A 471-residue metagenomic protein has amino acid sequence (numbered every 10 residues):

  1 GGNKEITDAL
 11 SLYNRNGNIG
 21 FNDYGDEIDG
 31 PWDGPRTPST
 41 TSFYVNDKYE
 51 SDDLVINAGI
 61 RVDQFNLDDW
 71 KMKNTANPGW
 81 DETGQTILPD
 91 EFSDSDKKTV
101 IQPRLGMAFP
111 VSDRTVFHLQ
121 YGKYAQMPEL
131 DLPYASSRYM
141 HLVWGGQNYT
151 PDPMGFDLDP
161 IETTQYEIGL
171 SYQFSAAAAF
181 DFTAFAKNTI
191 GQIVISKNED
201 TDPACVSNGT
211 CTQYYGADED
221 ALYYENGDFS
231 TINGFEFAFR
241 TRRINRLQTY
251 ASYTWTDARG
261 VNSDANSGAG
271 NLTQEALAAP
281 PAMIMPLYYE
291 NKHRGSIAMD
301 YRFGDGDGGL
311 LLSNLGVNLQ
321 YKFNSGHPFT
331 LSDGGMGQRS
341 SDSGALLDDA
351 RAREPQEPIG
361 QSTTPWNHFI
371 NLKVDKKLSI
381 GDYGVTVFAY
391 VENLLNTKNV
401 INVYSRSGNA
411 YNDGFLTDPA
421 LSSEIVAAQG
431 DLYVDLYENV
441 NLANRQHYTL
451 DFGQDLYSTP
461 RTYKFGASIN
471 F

Functional and structural regions predicted by a protein language model:
G1-K4, A58-Q64, L119-K123, L132 (+6 more regions): Transmembrane beta-barrel strands of outer-membrane/channel proteins
G1-R114, P128, L132-A135, G146-N148 (+1 more regions): Signature of Gram-negative outer-membrane beta-barrel scaffolds
T37-T41, K97-I101, E162-Y166, T231-N233 (+3 more regions): Residues that define the transmembrane beta-barrel architecture of outer-membrane proteins
F43-Y49, L105-F109, I168-Y172, F237-T241 (+6 more regions): Residues on the lipid-exposed face of transmembrane beta-strands in outer-membrane beta-barrel proteins
S51-L54, P110-R114, T163, S175-A177 (+11 more regions): Outer-membrane beta-barrel channels and translocator barrels
V116-H118, G122, P128, L132 (+2 more regions): Membrane-embedded beta-barrel scaffold of Gram-negative outer-membrane proteins
F185-N188, C205-P328: Gram-negative outer-membrane beta-barrel transporters
G308-A350, T364-F369, K376-F471: C-terminal beta-signal and adjacent terminal beta-strands/loops of Gram-negative outer-membrane beta-barrel proteins
